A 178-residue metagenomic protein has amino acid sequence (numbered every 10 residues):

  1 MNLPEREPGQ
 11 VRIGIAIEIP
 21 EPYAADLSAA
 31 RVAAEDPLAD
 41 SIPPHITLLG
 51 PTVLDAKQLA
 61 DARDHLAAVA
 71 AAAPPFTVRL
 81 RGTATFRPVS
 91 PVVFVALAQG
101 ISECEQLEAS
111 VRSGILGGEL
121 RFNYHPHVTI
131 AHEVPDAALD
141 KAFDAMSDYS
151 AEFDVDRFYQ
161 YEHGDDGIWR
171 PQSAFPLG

Functional and structural regions predicted by a protein language model:
M1-T77, T85, G100-R157, R170-G178: Basic, often amphipathic N-terminal segments
T77-L80, R87-V92: Structural motif corresponding to the early beta-alpha repeats
P88-V89, P135, D165: Short strand-connecting beta-turns/loops that link adjacent beta-strands
S90-A98, C104: Charge-rich, low-complexity N-terminal segments
L97, H163, L177: Active-site donor-binding loop signature of nucleotide-sugar glycosyltransferases
D156-D166: Short beta-strand segments and strand-loop junctions that repeat across beta-rich extracellular domains
